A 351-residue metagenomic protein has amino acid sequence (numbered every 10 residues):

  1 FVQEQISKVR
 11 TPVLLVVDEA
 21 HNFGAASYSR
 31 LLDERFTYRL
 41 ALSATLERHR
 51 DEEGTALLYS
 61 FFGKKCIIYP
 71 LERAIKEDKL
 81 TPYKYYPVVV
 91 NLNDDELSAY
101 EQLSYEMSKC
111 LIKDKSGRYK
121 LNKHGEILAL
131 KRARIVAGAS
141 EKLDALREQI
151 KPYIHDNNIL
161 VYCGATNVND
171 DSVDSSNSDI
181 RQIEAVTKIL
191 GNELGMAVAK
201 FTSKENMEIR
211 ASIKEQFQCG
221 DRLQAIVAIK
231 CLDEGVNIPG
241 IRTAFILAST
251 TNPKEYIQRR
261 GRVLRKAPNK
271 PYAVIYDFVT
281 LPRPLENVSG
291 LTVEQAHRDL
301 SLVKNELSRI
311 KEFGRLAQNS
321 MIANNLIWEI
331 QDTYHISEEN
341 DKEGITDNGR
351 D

Functional and structural regions predicted by a protein language model:
F1-T11, A25-R30, C231: Conserved helix/coil segment N-terminal to the catalytic DExD/H
D18-E19: Walker B catalytic acidic pair
N22-Y83: Post-DEXD/H (motif II) to motif III coupling segment of the RecA-like Helicase ATP-binding lobe
C66-E193: Interdomain linker/hinge connecting the two RecA-like lobes of the SF2 helicase core
L160, D179-D233: Conserved helicase ATPase core of P-loop NTP-dependent helicases/translocases
V227-I229, E234-T250, E255-Q258, Y272-F278: A short beta-strand element within the Helicase C-terminal
R262-R298: Conserved segment of the helicase C-terminal RecA-like domain
N287-D351: Long, largely alpha-helical accessory region at the distal end of helicase-like NTP-driven motors
